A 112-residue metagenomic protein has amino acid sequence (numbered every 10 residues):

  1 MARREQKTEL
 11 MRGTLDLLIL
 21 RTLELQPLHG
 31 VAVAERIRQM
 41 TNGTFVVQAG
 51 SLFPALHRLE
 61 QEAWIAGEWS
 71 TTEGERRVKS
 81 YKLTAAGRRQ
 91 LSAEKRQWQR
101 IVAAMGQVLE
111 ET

Functional and structural regions predicted by a protein language model:
M1-K7: Short, intrinsically disordered or compositionally biased N-terminal tails of bacterial proteins
K7-F53: N-terminal helix-turn-helix DNA-binding core of bacterial DNA-binding proteins
T8, A49, R77-S80, K95 (+1 more regions): Short, structured helix-loop boundary elements
R38, H57, Q61: Residue-level detection of the helix-turn-helix DNA-binding "recognition helix"
E60-R77, K82: Beta-hairpin "wing" of winged helix-turn-helix
L83-G87: Accessory beta->alpha helical hairpin/"wing" motif in late/C-terminal subdomains of nucleic-acid enzymes
R88-T112: Amphipathic alpha-helical dimerization/coiled-coil segments that flank or bridge DNA-binding/regulatory modules
